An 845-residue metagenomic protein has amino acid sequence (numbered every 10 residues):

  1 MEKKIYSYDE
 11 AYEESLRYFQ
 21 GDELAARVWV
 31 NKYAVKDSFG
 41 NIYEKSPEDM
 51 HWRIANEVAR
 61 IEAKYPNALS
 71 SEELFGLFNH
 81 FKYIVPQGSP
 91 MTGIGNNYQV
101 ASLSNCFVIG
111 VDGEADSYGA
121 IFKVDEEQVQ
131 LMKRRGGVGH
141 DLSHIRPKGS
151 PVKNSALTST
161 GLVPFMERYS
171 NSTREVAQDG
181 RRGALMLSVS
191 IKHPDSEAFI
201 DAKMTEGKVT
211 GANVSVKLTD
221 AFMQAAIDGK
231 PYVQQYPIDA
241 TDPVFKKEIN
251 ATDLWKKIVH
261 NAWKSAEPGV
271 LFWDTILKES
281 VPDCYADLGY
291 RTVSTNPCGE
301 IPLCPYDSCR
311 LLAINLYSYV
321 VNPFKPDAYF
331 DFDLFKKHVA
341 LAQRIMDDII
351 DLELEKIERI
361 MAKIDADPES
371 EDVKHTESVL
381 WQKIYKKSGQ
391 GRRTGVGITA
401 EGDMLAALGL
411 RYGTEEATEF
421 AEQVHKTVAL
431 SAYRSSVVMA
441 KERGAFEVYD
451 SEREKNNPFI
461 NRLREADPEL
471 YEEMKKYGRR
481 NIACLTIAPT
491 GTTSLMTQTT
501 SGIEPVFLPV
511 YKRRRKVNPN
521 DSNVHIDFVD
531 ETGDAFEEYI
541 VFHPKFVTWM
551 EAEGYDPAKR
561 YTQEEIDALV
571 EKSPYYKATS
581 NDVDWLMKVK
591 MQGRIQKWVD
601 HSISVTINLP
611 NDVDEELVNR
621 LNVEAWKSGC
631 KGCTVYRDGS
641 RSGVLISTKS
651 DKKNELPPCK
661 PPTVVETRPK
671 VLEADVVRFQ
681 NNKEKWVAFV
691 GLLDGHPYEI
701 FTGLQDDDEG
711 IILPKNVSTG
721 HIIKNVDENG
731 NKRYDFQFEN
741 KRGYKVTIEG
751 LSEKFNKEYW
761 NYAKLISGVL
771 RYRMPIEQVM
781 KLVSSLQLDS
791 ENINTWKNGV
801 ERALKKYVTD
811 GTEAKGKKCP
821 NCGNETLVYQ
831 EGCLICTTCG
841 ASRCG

Functional and structural regions predicted by a protein language model:
E2-S71, N154-R168, Q178-Y290, V321-P326 (+4 more regions): Conserved, charged catalytic cores of large soluble enzymes
E23, G299-I301, I350-E355, I460 (+4 more regions): Catalytic alpha/beta core of large soluble enzyme barrels
E57-K64, L77-N154, L162-F165, V176-D179 (+9 more regions): Function-dense linear segments that define catalytic or interfacial modules in macromolecule-processing proteins
L74-F75, Q235-I238, H338-Y385, G389 (+4 more regions): Internal maturation/activation junctions in enzymes
L218, E279, C284-A286, N296 (+4 more regions): Terminal amphipathic helices with adjacent charged low-complexity linkers/tails
Y471-E473, S647-L692: Short, Gly/Pro- and small/polar-rich lid/capping loops
P820-N824, T838: Short, cysteine/histidine-rich loop/knuckle motifs that typically chelate Zn2+
G832-S842: Cysteine-rich micro-motifs
